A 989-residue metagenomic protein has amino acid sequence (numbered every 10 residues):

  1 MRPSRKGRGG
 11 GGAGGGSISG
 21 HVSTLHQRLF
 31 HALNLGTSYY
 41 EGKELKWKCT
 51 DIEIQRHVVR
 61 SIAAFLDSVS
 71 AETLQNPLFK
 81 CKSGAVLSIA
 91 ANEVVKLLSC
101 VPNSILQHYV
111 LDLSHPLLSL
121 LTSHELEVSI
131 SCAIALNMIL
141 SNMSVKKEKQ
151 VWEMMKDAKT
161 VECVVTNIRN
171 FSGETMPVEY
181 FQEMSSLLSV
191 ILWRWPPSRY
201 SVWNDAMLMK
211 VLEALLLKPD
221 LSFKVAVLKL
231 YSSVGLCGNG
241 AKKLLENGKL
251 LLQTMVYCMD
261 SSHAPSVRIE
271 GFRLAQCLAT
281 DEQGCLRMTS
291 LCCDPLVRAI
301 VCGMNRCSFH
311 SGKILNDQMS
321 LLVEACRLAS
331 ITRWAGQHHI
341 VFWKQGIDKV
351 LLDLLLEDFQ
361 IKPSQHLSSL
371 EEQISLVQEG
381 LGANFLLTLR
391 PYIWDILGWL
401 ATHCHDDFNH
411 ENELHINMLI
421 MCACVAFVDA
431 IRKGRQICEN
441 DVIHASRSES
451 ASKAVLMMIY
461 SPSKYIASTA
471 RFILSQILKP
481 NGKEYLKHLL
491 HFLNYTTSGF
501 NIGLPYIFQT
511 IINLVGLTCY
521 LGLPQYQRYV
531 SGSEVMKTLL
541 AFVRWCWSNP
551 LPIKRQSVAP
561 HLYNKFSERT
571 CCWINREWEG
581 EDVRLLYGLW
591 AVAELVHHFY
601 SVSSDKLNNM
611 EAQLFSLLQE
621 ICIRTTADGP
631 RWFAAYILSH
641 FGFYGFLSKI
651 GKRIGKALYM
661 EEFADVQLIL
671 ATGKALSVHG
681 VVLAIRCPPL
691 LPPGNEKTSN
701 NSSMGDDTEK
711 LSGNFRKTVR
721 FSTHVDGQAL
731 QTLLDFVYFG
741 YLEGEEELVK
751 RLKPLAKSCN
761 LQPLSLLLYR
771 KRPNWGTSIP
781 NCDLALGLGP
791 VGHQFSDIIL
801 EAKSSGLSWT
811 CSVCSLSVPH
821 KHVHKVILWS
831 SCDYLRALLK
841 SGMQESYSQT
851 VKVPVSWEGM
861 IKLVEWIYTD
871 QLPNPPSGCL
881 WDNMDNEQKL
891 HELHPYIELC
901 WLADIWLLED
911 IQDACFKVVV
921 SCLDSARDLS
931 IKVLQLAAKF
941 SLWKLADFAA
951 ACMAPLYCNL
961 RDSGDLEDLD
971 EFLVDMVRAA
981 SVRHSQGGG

Functional and structural regions predicted by a protein language model:
M1-V101, L136, I168, S308 (+21 more regions): Intrinsically disordered, low-complexity regulatory regions of large eukaryotic scaffold/signaling proteins
R2-G7, G14-V165, N170-S186, V190-M209 (+19 more regions): Elongated alpha-helical scaffolds that mediate protein-protein interactions in large eukaryotic proteins, primarily
T24, R28, H57, S61 (+49 more regions): Acidic, Ser/Thr-rich intrinsically disordered and amphipathic helical segments
L78, L106, S119-L120, R199 (+18 more regions): Beta-strand elements of modular eukaryotic interaction domains
A85, E127, Q150, E179 (+28 more regions): Eukaryote-biased feature marking scaffold/signaling PDZ-domain proteins and nuclear chromatin regulators
N481-E484, R528, S601-K606, I621 (+3 more regions): Post-BTB helical module
I669, A675-S677, V682-S758, C814-H822 (+1 more regions): Canonical BTB/POZ domain core
C782-S804, W809, V813-K825, Q849-P854 (+2 more regions): BTB/POZ-protein C-terminal extensions
